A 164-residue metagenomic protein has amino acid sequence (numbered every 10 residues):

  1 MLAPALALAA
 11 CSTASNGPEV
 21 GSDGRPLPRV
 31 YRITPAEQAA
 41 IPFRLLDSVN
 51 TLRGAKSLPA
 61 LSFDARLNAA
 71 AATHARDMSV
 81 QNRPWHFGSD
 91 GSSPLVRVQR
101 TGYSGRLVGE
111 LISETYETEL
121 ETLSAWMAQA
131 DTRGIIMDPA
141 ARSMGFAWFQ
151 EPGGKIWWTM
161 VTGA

Functional and structural regions predicted by a protein language model:
A5-R29: Bacterial Sec signal peptide processing site at the extreme N-terminus
A9-S12, L45, V98: Intrinsic disorder/low-complexity segments
E19-D23, N68-E117: Short, surface-exposed glycine/acidic/tryptophan-bearing loops
G21-V80: A short alpha-helix/helix-coil micro-patch that ends at or immediately precedes a cysteine
A55-A69, N82-G91, G109, R133-F149: Surface-exposed patches in mature extracellular/periplasmic domains of secreted proteins
S93-A164: A well-ordered secondary-structure block
